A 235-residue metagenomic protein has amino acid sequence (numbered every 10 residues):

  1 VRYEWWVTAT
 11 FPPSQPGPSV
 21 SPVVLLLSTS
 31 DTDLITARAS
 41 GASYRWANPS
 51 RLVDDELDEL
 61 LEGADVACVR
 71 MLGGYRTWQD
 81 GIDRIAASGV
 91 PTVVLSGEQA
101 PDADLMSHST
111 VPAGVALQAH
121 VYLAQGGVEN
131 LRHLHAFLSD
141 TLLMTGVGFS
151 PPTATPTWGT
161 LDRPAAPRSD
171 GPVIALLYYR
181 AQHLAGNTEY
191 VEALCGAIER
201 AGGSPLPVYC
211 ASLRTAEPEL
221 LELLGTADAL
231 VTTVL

Functional and structural regions predicted by a protein language model:
V1-L235: An N-terminal assembly and electron-transfer interface module characteristic of large anaerobic redox and radical
